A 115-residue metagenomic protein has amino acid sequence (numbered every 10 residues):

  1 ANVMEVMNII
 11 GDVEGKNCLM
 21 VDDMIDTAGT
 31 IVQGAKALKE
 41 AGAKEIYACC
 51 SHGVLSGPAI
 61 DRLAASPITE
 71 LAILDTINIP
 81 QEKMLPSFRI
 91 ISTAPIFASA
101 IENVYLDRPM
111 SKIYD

Functional and structural regions predicted by a protein language model:
A1-D115: PRPP-associated nucleotide enzymes
